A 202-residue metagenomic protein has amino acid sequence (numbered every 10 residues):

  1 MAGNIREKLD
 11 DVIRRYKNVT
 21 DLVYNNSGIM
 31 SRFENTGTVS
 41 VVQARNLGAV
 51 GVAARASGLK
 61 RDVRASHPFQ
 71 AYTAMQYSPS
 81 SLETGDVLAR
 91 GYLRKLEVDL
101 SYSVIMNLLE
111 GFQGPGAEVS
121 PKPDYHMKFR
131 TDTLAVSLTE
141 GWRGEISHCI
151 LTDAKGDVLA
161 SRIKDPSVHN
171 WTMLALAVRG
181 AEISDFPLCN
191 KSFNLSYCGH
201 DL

Functional and structural regions predicted by a protein language model:
M1-L202: Active-site bordering "gate/hinge" segments that shape substrate access to catalytic or cofactor-binding pockets
